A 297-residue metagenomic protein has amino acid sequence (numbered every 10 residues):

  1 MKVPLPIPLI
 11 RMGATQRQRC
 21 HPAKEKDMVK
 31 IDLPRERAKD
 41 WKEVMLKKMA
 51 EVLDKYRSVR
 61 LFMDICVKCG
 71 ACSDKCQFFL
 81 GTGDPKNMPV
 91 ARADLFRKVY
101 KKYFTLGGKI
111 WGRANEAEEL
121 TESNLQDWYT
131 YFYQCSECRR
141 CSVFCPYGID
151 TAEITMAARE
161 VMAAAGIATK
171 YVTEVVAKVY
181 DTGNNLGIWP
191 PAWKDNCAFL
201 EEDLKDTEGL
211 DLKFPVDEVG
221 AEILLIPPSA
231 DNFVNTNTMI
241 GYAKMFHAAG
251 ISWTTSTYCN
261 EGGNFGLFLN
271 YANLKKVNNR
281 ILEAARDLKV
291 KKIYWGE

Functional and structural regions predicted by a protein language model:
V3-Q134: Ferredoxin-type iron-sulfur electron-transfer modules and their immediate structural context
R35-E36, L53-M63, A93, R97-G296: Iron-sulfur-cluster electron-transfer modules
